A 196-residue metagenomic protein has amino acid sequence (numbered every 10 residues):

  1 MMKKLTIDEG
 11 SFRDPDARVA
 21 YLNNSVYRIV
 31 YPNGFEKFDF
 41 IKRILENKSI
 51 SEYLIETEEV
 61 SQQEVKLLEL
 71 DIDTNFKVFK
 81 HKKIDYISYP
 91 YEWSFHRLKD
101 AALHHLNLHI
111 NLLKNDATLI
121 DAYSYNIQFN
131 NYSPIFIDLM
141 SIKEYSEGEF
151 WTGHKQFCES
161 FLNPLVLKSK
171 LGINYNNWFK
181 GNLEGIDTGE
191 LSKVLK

Functional and structural regions predicted by a protein language model:
R13, I29, F79-K83, H96-A101 (+4 more regions): Catalytic cores of nucleotide-enabled group-transfer and carboxylate-activating enzymes in metabolic and assembly-line
R13-R43, Y91, F95: ATP-binding glycine-rich loop module of kinase domains
I41-E52, S94-I120, P164: Conserved kinase catalytic-core helix
E56-H104: Conserved structural core of kinase catalytic domains
S61-L67, I120-N130, F179-K180: Short, glycine/charge-rich beta-strand/loop segments that flank catalytic centers and engage negatively charged groups
L68-V78, D85, E149-K196: Conserved Class I S-adenosyl-L-methionine-dependent methyltransferase catalytic core
T118-G172: Catalytic activation segment of kinase domains across protein kinase-like and atypical kinase folds
